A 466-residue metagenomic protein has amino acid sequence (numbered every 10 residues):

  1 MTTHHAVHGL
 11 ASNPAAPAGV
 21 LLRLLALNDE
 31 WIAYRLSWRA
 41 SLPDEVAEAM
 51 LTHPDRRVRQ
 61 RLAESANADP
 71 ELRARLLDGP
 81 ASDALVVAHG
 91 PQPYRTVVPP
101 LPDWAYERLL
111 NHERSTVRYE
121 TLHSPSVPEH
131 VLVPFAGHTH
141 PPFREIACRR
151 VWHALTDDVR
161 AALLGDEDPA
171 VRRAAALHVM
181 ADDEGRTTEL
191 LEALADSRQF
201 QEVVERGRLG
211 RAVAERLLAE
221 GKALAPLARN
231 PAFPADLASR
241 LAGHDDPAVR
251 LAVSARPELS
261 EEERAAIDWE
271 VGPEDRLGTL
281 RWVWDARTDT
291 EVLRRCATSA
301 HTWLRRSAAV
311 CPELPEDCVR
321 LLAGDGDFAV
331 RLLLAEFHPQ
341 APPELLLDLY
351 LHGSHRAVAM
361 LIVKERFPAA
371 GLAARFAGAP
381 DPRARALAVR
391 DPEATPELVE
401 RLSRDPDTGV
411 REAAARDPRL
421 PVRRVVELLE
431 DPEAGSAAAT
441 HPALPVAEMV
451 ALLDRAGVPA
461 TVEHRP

Functional and structural regions predicted by a protein language model:
M1-P466: Alpha-helical scaffold segments
